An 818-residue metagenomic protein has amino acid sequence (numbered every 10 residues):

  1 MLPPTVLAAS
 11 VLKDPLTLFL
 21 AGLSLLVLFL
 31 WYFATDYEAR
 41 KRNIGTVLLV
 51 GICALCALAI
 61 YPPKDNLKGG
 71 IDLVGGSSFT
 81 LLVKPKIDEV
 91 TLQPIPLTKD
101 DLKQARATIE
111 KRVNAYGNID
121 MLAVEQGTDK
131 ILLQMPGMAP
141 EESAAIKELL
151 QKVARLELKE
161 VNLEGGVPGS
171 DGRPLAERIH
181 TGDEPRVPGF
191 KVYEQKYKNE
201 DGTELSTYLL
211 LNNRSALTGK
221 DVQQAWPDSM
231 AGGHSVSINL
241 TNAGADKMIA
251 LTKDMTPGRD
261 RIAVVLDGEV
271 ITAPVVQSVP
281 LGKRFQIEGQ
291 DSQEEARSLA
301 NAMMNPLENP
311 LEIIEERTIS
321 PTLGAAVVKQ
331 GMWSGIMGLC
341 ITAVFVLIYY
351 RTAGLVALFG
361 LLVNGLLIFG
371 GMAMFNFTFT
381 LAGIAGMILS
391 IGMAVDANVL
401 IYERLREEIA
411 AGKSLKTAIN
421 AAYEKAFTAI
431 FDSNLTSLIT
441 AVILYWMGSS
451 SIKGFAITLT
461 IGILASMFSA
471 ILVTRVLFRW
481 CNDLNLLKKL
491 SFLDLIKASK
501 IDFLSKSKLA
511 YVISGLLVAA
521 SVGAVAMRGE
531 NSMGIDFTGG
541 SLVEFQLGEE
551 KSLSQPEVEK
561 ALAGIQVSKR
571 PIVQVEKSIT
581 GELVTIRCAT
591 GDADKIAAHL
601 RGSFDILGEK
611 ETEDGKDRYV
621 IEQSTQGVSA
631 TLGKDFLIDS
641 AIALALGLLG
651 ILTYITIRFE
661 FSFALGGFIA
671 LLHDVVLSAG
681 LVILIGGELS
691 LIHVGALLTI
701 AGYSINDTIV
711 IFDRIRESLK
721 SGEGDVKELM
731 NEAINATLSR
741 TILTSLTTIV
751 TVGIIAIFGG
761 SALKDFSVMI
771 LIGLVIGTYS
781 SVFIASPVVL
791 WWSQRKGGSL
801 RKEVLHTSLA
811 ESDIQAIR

Functional and structural regions predicted by a protein language model:
F29-E38, T46, V50-G76, T80-L92 (+1 more regions): Transmembrane helices with small-residue packing motifs
F29-N43, S237, T241-G258, I262-A263 (+4 more regions): Interfacial segments of transmembrane alpha-helices in multi-pass membrane proteins
G45-C56, L355-N376, M387-A394, F455-A470 (+3 more regions): Small-residue-enriched core segments of transmembrane alpha-helices in multipass membrane transport and channel
E89-V275, F285, K634, Y654: Non-transmembrane, solvent-exposed regions of membrane trafficking/translocation machinery
I109, T322-C340, M393, K413-S449 (+8 more regions): Pore- and gate-forming transmembrane helices of large, multi-pass membrane proteins
L205-I319, A326-V327, G331-M332, P556-I621 (+1 more regions): Extracytoplasmic
G370, E407-T428, D432-L517, F758-R818: Hydrophobic alpha-helical transmembrane segments of membrane transport and translocation systems, primarily multi-pass
G392-S433, R479-L486, G687-T744, L790-L805: Cytosolic juxtamembrane regions of multi-pass inner-membrane proteins
